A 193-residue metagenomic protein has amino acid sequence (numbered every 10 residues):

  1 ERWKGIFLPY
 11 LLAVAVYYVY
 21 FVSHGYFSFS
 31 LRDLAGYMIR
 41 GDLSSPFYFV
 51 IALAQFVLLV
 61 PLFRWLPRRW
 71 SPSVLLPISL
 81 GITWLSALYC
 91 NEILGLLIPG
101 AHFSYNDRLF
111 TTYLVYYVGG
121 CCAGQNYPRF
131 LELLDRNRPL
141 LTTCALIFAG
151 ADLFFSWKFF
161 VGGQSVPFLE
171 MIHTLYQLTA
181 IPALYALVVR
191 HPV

Functional and structural regions predicted by a protein language model:
E1, Y26-L31, F130-L133: Membrane-helix interface linkers and caps
E1-Y26: Membrane helical hairpin/interfacial module
P9-V16, I78-A87, T112-V115, L141-F155: Alpha-helical transmembrane segments of multi-pass integral membrane proteins
Y17-G95, D107-V118: Hydrophobic alpha-helical segments with transmembrane-like composition
F21-F29, T83-G100, C122-N126, F148-G163: C-terminal ends of transmembrane alpha-helices and the immediately adjacent extracellular/lumenal or cytosolic loop
R40-S44, L94-N106, F160-F168: Membrane-interface helix caps and helix-loop-helix hairpins in membrane proteins
A52-R64, Y89-L133, I172-P192: Specific transmembrane alpha-helix
F130-V193: Alpha-helical transmembrane segments and terminal signal-anchor/GPI-anchor hydrophobic tails, characterized by long
